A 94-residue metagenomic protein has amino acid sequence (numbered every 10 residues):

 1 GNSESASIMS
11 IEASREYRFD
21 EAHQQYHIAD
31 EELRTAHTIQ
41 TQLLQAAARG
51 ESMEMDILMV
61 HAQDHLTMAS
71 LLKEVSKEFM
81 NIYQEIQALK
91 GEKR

Functional and structural regions predicted by a protein language model:
G1-R94: Terminal alpha-helical segments
